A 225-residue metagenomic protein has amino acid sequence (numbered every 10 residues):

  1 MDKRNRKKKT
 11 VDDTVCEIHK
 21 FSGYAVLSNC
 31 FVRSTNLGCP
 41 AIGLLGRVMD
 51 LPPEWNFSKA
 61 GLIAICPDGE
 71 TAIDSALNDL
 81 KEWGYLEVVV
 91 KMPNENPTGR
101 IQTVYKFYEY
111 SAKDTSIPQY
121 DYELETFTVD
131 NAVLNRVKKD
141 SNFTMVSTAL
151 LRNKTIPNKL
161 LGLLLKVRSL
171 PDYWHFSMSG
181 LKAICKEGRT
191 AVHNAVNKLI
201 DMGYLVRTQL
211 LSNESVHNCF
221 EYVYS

Functional and structural regions predicted by a protein language model:
M1-K7, Y108-N131, S225: Charged low-complexity intrinsically disordered patches
M1-N5, K9-C16, K20, L80: Hydrophobic, helix-prone linear segments
V11-L27, D130-F143: Basic, low-complexity segments
S22, T103-Y108, P118-Y120, F220-Y222: Intrinsically disordered, low-complexity segments enriched in small/polar residues
S22-T35, D140-K154: Short, Lys/Arg-enriched N-terminal segment that forms or immediately precedes the first helix of a structured domain
F31-I42, V48-T103, L150-L160, V167-E221: Winged helix-turn-helix DNA-binding recognition segment
